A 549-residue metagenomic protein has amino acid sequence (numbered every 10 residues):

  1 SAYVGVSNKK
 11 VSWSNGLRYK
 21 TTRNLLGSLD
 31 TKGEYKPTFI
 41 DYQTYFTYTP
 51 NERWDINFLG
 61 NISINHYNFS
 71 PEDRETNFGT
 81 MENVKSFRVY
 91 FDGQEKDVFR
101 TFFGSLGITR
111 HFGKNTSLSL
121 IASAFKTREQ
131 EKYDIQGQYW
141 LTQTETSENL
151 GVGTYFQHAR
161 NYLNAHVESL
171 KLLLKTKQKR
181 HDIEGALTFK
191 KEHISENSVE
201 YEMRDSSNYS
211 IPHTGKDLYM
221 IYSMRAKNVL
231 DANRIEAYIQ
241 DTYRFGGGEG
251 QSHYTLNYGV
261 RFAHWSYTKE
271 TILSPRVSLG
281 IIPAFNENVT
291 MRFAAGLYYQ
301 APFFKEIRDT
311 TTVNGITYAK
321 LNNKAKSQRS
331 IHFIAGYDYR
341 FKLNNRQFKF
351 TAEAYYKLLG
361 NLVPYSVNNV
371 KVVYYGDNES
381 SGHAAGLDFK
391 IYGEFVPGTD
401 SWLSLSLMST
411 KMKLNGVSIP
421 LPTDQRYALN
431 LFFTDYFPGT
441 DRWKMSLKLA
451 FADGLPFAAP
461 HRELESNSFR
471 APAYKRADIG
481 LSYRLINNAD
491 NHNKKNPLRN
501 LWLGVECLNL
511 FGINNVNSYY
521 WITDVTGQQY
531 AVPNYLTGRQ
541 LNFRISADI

Functional and structural regions predicted by a protein language model:
S7-D97, Y133, N361: Periplasmic-side early beta-strands and strand-to-turn transitions of outer-membrane beta-barrels
N24, E72-N77, A284-F333, A354-Y374 (+2 more regions): Surface-exposed extracellular loop regions of Gram-negative outer-membrane beta-barrel proteins, predominantly
T49-N65, Q94-T268, T351-A354, W402: Face-selective signature of the C-terminal outer-membrane beta-barrel domain
N51, A165-V167, R180, R225-K357 (+1 more regions): Structural signature of Gram-negative outer-membrane beta-barrels, strongest in the C-terminal barrel of TonB-dependent
S117-S123, Q130-E131, A284, K324-N378 (+3 more regions): Membrane-embedded beta-barrel scaffold of Gram-negative outer-membrane proteins
V167-K171, R225, K326, L343-S404 (+2 more regions): Outer membrane beta-barrel strand-and-loop segments of large Gram-negative receptors, especially TonB-dependent
G247-G250, Y355-L358, D377-A458: Gram-negative outer-membrane beta-barrel transporters
G398-S401, A450-P460, Y483-I549: C-terminal beta-signal and adjacent terminal beta-strands/loops of Gram-negative outer-membrane beta-barrel proteins
